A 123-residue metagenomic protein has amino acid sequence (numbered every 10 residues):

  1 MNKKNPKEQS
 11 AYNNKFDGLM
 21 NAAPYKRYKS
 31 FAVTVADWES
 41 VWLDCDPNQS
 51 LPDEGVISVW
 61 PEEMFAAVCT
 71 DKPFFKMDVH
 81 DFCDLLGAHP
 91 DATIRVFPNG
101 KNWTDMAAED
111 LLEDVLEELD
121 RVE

Functional and structural regions predicted by a protein language model:
M1-E123: Conserved NAD+-utilizing ADP-ribose enzyme module
